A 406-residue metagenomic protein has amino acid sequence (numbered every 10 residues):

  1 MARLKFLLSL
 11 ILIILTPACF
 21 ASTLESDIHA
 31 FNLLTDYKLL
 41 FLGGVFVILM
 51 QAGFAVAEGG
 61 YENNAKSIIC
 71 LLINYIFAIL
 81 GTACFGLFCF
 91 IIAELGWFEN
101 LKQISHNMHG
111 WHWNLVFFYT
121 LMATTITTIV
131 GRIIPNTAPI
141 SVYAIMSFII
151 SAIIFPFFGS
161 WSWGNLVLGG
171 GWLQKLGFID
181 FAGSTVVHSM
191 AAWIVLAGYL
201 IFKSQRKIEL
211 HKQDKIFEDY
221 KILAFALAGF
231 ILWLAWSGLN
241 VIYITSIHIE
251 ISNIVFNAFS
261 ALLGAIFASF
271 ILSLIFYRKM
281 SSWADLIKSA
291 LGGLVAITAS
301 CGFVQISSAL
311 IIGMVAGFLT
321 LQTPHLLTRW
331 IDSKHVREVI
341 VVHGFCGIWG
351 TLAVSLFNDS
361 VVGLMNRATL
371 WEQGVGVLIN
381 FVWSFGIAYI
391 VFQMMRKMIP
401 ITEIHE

Functional and structural regions predicted by a protein language model:
R3-F6, I13-E406: Hydrophobic alpha-helical transmembrane bundles of multi-pass membrane proteins
